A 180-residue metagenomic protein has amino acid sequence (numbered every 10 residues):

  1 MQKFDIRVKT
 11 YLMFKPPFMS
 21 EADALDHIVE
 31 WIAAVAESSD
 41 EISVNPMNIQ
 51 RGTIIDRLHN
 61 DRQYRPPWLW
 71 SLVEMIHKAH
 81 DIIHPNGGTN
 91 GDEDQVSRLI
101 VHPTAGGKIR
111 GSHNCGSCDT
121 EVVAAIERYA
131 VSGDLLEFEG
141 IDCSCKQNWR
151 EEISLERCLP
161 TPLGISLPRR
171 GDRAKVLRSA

Functional and structural regions predicted by a protein language model:
M1, A24-V35, W68-A79: A general structural detector for well-ordered alpha-helical segments in enzyme core domains, enriched
M1-I28, S43-I49, H59-D61, T104: Conserved strand-turn element in the central/C-terminal portion of the radical SAM core barrel that lines
K3, E37, D81-P85: Secondary-structure boundary motif
F4-V8, S38-D40, Q95-S97: Short, well-ordered coil/turn segments that N-cap beta-strands
A33-S43: Phosphate-binding glycine-rich loops and adjacent basic patches that engage nucleotide phosphates, nucleic-acid
S43, M47-A180: Auxiliary Fe-S-binding modules of radical SAM enzymes
